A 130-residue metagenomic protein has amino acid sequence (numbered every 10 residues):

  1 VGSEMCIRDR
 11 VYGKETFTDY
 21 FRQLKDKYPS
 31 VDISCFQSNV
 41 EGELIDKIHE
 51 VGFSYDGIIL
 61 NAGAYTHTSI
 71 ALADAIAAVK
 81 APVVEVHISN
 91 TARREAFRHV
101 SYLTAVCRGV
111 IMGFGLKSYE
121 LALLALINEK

Functional and structural regions predicted by a protein language model:
V1-I7: Short, small-residue-biased leader/transition segments that mark boundaries at the very start of proteins
S3, G63-T66, S89-T91: Short glycine-rich anion-binding loops that position phosphate/pyrophosphate groups of nucleotides and phosphorylated
R8-K27: Short catalytic helix/loop segments, enriched in acidic residues and glycine and frequently bearing histidine
S34-C35, V84, R93-K130: Short, glycine-/small-residue-rich phosphate/pyrophosphate-handling segment
S34-G42: Short beta->alpha junction loops
E43-K47: Short acidic active-site motifs
V51-I58: Short acidic/histidine-rich motifs immediately flanking catalytic phosphotransfer sites in two-component signaling
S69-K80: Short Gly/Thr/Asp-enriched flexible loops that form oxyanion-binding sites at enzyme active sites
